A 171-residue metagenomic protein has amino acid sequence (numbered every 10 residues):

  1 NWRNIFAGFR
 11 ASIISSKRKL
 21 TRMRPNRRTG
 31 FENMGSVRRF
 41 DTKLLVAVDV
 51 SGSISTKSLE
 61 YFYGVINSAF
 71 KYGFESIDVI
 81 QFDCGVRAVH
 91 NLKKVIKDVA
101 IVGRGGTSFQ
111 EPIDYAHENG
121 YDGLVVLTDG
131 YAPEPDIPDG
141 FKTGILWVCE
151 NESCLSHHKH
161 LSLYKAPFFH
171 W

Functional and structural regions predicted by a protein language model:
N1-L44, S55-K57: Acidic, polar low-complexity linker/tail segments
W2, S58, G105-F109: Phosphate/oxyanion-binding active-site loops and adjacent basic polyanion-contact surfaces
R10, R38-K94, E111-T128, A132 (+1 more regions): Von Willebrand factor
T21, P25-T29, Q81, G85 (+1 more regions): A sequence-level detector of short, solvent-exposed, charge-rich linear segments
T29-F31, A88-N91, H157: Short, solvent-exposed polar/charged micro-motifs at secondary-structure junctions
K94-W171: Von Willebrand factor type A / integrin I
